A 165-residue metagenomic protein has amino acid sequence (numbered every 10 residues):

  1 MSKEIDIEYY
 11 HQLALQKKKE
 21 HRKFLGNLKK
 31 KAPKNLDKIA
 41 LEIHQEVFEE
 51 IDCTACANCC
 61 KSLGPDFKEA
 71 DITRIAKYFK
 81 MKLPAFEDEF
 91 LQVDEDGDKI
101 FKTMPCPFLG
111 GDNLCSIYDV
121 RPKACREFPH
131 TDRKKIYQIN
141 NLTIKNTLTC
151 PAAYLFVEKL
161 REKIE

Functional and structural regions predicted by a protein language model:
M1-E165: Short loop/turn segments that flank or connect secondary-structure elements
